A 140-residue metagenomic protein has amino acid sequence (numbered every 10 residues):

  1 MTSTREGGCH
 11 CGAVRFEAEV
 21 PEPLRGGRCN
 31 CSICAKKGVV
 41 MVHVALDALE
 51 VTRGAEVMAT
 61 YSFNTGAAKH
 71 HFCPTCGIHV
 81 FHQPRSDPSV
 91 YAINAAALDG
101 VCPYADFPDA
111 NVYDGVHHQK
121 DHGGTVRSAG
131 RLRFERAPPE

Functional and structural regions predicted by a protein language model:
M1-G8, A13-E140: A short Gly-Trp-Pro
